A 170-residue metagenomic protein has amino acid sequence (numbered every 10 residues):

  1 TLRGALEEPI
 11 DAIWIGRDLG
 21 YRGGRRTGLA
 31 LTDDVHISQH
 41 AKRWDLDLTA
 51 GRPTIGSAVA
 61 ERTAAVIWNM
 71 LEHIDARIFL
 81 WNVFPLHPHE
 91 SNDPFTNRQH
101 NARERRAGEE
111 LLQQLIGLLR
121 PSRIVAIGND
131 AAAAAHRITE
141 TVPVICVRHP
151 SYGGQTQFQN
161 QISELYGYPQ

Functional and structural regions predicted by a protein language model:
T1-R123, A131-I138, P143-I145, Y152: A polyanion-binding, active-site-adjacent surface
Y152-S163: Short, charged, surface-exposed secondary-structure boundary motifs
E164-Q170: A polyampholytic, Gly/Pro-enriched intrinsically disordered region
